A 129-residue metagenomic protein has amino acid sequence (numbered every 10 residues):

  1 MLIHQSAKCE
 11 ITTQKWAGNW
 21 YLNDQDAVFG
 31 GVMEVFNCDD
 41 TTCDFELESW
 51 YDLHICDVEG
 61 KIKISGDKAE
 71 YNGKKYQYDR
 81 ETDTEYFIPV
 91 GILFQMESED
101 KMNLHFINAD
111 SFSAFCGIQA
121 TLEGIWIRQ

Functional and structural regions predicted by a protein language model:
T12-G31, Y71-G73, L122-Q129: Tryptophan-anchored aromatic micro-motifs
N19, T42, K68, D100-K101 (+1 more regions): Structural motif
D24-G30, S49-K101: Contiguous, well-ordered beta-strand patches that form the walls/edges of small beta-barrel/beta-sandwich domains
D26-G66, H105-A120: N-terminal glycine/threonine-rich, aromatic-flanked beta-hairpin/loop signature
P89-I127: Extracytoplasmic electrostatic interaction patches
